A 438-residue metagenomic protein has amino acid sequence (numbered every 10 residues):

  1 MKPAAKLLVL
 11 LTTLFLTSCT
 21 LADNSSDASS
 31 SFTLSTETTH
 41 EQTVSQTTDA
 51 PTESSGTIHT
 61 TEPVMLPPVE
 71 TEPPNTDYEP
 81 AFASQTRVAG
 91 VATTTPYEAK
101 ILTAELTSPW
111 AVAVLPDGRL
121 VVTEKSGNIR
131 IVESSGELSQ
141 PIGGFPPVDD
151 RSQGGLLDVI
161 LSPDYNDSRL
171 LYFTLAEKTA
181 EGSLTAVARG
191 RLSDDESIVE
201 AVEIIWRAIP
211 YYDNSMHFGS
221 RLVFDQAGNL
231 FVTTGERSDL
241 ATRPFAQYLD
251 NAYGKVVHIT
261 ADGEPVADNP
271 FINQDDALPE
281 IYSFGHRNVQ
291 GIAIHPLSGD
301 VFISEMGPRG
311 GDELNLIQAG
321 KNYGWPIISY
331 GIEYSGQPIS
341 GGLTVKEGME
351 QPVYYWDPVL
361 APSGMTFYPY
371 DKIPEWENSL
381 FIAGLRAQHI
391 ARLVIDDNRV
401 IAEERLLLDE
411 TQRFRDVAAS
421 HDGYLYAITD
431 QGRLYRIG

Functional and structural regions predicted by a protein language model:
M1-L8: Bacterial N-terminal signal peptides that target proteins for export
T17-S18: C-terminal motif of bacterial Sec signal peptides marking the signal peptidase cleavage site
L21-N24, F32-L34, G56-L240, G291-I303 (+3 more regions): Acidic, Gly/Ser/Thr-rich repeat motifs that build Ca2+-stabilized beta-propeller blades
S30-E62: Extracellular mucin-like PTS domains
Q140-G154, A201-F218, A261-Y282, P326-D357: Surface-exposed loop and turn segments in beta-propeller and other repeat-based domains that flank or scaffold
L184, A246-Y253, G311, A387: A detector of repeated loop/turn-to-beta-strand junctions in beta-rich toroidal repeat architectures
A186-D195, Y248-D262, I317-Q318: Beta-propeller blade signature
V400-H421: Conserved blade-ending motifs and adjacent loop-strand segments that build the rim/top face of beta-propeller domains
